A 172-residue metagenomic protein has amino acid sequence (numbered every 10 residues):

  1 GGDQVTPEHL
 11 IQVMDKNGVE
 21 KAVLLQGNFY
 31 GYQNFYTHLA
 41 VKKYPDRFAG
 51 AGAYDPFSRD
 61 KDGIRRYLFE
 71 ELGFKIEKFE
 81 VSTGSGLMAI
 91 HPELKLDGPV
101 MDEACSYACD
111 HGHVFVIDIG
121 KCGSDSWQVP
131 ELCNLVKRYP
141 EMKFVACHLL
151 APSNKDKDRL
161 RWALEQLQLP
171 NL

Functional and structural regions predicted by a protein language model:
G1-N28, Y32: An N-terminally biased module of ancient metal coordination in phosphate/nucleic-acid-related enzymes
D3-V13, S58-F69, R159: Short, acidic/polar
V5-E8, Q12, Y32-F35, P99 (+2 more regions): Short, contiguous clusters of charged residues that form electrostatic/catalytic patches at enzyme active sites, used
M14, V41-P45, L68-F69, V136-K137 (+1 more regions): N-terminal cationic-hydrophobic initiation segments that often serve targeting/anchoring roles
V23-Q26, A51-G52, K78, V145-H148: Active-site neighborhood of phospho(di)ester-bond hydrolases with catalytic His/Asp-centered motifs
G31-G123: Active-site gating/metal-coordination segments in enzymes
E93-L172: Catalytic pocket-lining loop regions of alpha/beta-barrel enzymes, especially the amidohydrolase/enolase/GH5 lineages
